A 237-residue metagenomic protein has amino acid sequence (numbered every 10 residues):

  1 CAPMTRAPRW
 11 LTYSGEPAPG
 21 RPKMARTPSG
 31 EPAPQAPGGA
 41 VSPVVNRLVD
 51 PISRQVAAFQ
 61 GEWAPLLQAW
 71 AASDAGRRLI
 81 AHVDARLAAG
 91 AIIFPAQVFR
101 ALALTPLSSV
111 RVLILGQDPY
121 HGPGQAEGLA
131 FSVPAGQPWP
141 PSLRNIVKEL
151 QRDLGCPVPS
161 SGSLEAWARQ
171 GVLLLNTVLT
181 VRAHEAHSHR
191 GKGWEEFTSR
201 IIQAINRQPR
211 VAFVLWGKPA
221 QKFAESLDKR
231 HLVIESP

Functional and structural regions predicted by a protein language model:
C1-T12, E16: Extreme N-terminal basic, low-complexity initiation segments that serve as generic localization/processing leaders
W10, N46-P51, A64: C-terminal accessory regions appended to core domains
P17, P32, G116: Cationic, low-complexity basic patches in intrinsically disordered or flexible, solvent-exposed regions
G61-L227, L232-P237: A polyanion-binding, active-site-adjacent surface
